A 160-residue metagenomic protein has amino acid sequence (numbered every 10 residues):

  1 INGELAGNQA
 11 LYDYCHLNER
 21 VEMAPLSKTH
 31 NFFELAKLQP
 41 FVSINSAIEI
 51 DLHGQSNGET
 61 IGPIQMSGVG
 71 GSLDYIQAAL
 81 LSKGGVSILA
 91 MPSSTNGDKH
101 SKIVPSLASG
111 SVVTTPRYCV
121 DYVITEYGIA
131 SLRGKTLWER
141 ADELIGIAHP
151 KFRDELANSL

Functional and structural regions predicted by a protein language model:
I1-L160: Conserved phosphate- and dinucleotide-binding cores of soluble alpha/beta proteins, encompassing both enzyme active
